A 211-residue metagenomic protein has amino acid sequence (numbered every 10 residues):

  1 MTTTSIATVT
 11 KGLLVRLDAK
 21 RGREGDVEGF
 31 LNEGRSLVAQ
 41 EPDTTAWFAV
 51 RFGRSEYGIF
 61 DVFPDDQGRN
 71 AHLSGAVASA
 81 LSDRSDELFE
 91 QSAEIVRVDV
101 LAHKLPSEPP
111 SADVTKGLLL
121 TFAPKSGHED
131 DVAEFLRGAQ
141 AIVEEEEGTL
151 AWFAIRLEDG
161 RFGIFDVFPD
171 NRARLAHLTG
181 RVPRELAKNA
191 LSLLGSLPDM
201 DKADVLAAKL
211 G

Functional and structural regions predicted by a protein language model:
M1-Y57, V62-S79, D83-G163, V167-R184 (+1 more regions): Short S/T/G/P-rich N-terminal loop/turn motif that feeds into the first structured element of a domain
